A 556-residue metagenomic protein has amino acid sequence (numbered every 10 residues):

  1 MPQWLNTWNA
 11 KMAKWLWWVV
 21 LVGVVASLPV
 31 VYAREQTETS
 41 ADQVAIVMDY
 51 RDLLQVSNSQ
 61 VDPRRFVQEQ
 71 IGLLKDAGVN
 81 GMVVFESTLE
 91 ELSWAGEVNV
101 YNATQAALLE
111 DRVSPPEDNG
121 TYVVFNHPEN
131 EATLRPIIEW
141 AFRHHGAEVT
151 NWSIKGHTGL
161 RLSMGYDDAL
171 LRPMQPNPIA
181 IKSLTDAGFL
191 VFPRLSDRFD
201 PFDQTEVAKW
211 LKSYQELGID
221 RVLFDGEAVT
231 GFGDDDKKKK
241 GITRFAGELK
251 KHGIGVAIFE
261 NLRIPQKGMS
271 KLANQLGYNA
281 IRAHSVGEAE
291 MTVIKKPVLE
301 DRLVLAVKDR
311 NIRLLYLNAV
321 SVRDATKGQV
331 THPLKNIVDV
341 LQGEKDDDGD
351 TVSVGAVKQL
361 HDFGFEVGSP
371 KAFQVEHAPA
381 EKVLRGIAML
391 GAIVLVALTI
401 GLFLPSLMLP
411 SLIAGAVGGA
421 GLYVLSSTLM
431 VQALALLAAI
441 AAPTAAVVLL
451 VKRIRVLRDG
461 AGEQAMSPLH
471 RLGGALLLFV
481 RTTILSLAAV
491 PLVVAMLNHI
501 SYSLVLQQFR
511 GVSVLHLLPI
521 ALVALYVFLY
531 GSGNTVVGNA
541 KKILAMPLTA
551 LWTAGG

Functional and structural regions predicted by a protein language model:
P2-V31, M389-G556: Alpha-helical transmembrane segments of integral membrane proteins
S27-A41: Conserved glycine-centered beta->alpha loop in an early N-terminal alpha/beta scaffold
T37-K382: Soluble extramembrane regions of membrane proteins in the secretory/endomembrane system
K382-M389: Structural signature of hydrophobic alpha-helical transmembrane segments
